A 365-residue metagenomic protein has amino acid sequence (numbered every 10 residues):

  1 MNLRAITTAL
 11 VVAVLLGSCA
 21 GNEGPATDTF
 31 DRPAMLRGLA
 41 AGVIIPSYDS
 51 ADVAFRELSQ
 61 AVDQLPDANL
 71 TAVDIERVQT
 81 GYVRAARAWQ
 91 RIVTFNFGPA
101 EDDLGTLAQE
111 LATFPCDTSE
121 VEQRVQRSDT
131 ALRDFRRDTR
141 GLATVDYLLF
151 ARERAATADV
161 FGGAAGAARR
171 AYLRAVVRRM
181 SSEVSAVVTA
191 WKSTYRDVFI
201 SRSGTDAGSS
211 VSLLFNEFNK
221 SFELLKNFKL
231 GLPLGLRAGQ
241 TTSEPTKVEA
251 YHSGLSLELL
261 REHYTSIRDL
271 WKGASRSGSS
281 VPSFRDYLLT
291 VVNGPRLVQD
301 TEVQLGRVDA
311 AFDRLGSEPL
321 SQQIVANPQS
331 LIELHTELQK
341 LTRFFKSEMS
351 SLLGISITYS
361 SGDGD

Functional and structural regions predicted by a protein language model:
M1-T8: Bacterial N-terminal signal peptides that target proteins for export
T8-A9, R32: Short amphipathic alpha-helical segments that mediate assembly, nucleic-acid/protein binding, or membrane association
L15-S18: C-terminal motif of bacterial Sec signal peptides marking the signal peptidase cleavage site
A20-E23: Bacterial signal peptide processing site
A26-D365: Mature extracytoplasmic or organellar-lumen-exposed domains after removal of signal/transit peptides
